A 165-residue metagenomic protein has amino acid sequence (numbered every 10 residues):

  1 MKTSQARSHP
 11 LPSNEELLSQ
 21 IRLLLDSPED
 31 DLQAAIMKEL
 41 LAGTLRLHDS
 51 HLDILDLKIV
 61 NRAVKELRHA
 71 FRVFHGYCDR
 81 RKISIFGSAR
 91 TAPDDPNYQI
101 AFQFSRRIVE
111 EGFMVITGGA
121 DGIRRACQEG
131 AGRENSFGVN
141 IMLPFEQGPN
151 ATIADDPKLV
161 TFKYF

Functional and structural regions predicted by a protein language model:
K2-N150: Glycine-rich beta-alpha loop segments
E146-F165: Conserved phosphate- and dinucleotide-binding cores of soluble alpha/beta proteins, encompassing both enzyme active
